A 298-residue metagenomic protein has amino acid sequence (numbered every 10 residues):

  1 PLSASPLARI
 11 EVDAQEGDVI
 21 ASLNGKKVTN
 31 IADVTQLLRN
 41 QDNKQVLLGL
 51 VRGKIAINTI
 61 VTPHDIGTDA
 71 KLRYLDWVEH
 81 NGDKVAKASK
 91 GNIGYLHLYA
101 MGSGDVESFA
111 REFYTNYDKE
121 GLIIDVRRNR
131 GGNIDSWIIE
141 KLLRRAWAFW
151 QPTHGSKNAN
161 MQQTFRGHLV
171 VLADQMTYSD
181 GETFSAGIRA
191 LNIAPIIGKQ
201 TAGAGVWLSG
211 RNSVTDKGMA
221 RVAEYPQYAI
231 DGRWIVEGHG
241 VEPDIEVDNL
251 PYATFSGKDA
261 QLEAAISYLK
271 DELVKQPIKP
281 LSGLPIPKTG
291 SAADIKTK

Functional and structural regions predicted by a protein language model:
S3-P6, E16, A21, K26-G218 (+2 more regions): Cleft-lining beta-strand/loop regions that shape enzyme active-site pockets
S5, T62, E242, L284-I286: Intrinsic-disorder/low-complexity coil detector
R9-V12: Extracellular repeat-rich scaffold modules on cell surfaces
A14-D18, Y117-K119, G240-D248: Short acidic (Asp/Glu) and glycine-rich catalytic loops that position anionic groups and cofactors
L50, V236-E237, P251-S256, A260-K298: Conserved functional hotspot residues or short segments at active or partner-binding sites across diverse domains
L75-H80, R111-F113, E237-E242, L281-L284: Short intrinsically disordered coil segments
D83-K84, F149, T177-S179, T215-E246: Metal-dependent DNA phosphodiester-chemistry modules and their immediately adjacent helices/loops in DNA-processing
